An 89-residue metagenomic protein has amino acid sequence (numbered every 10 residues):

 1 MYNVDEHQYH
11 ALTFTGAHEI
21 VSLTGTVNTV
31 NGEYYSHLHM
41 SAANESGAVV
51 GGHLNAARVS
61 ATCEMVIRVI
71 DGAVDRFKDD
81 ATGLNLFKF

Functional and structural regions predicted by a protein language model:
M1-S36, S41-F89: N-terminal intrinsically disordered, cationic/polar leader segments that include organellar targeting peptides
